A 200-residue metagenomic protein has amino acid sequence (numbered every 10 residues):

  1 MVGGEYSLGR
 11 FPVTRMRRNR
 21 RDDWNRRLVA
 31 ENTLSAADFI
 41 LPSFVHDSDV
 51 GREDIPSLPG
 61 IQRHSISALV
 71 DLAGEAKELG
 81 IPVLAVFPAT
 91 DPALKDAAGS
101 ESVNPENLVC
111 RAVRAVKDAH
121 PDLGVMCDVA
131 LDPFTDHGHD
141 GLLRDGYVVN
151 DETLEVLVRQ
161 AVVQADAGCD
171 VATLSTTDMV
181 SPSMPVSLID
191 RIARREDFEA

Functional and structural regions predicted by a protein language model:
V2-P56: N-terminal amphipathic alpha-helix/helix-capping segment at the start of soluble metabolic enzymes
T33-I61, G124-V148: N-terminal small/glycine-rich loop or linker at the start of catalytic domains across soluble metabolic enzymes
F39-S43, L84-V86, V125-V129, A172-L174 (+1 more regions): Hydrophobic faces of well-ordered beta-strands that scaffold small-molecule active sites in alpha/beta enzyme cores
S43, L69, A76, D128 (+1 more regions): Conserved, mostly hydrophobic/aromatic
R52-I66, L79-L108, F134, V171-P182: Glycine-rich, proline-tolerant flexible connector loops at the mouths of alpha/beta enzymes
K95-V129, S181-A200: Alpha-helix-loop-beta-strand connector modules within alpha/beta enzyme cores
N150, V156-V162, A167-A200: Catalytic alpha/beta core domains of metabolic enzymes, predominantly
